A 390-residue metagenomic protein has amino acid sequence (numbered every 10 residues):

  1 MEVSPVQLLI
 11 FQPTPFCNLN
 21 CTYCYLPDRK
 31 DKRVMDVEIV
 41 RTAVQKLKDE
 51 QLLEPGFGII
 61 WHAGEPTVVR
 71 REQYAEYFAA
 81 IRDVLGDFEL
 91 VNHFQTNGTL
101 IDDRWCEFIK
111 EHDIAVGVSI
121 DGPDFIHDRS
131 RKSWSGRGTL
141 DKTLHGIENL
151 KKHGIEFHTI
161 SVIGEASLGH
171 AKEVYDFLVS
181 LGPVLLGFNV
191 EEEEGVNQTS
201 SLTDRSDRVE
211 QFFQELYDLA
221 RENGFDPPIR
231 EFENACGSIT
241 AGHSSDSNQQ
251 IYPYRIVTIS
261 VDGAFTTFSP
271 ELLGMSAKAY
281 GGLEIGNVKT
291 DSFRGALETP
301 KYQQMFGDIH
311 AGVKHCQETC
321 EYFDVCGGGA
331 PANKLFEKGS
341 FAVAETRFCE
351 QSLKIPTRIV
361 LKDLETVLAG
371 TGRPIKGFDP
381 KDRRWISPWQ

Functional and structural regions predicted by a protein language model:
V3-E38: Canonical Radical SAM [4Fe-4S] cluster-binding loop centered on the CxxxCxxC motif and its immediate flanking residues
P13-N20, E65, H315-T319, F323-D324: Cysteine-centered iron-sulfur cluster-binding motifs in ferredoxin-type domains/subunits of redox enzymes
T22, R29, E321, V325 (+2 more regions): Short functional micro-motifs and their immediate structural scaffolds
R33-D36, A330-K338, V360-L364: Short cysteine/histidine-rich zinc-coordinating motifs and their immediately flanking basic loops
V44-I60, V69-E193, N197-R205: Radical SAM/AdoMet-radical enzyme domain recognition
K46-A63, V343-Q390: Short Fe-S-cluster ligation motifs
S133-D141, E148, K152-T258, D262-F265 (+1 more regions): Radical SAM enzyme [4Fe-4S]-AdoMet core and its adjacent flexible, acidic and glycine-rich loops/tails across
E233-E350: Accessory C-terminal segments flanking Radical SAM cores
